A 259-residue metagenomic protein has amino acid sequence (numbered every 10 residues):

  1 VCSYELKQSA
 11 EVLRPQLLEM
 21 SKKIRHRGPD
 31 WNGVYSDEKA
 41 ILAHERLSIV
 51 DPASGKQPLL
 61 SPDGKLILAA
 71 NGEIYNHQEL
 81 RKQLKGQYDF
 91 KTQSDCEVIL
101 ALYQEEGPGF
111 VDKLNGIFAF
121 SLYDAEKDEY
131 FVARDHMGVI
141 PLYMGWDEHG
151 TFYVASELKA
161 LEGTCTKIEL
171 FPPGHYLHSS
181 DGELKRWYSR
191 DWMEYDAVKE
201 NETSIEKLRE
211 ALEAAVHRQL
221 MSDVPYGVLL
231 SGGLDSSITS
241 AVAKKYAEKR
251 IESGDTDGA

Functional and structural regions predicted by a protein language model:
V1-A259: Cysteine-centered catalytic environments shared across enzyme families
